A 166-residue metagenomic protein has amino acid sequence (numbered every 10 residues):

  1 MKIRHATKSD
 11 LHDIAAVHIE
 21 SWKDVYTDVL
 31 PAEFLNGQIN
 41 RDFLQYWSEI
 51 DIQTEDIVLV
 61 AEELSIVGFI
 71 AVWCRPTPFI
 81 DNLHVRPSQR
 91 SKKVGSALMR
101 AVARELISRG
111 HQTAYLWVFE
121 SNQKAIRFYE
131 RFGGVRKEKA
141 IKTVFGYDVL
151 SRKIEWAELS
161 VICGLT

Functional and structural regions predicted by a protein language model:
M1-I3: Extreme N-terminal starter segment of soluble prokaryotic enzymes
H5-L11, A15-S88, M99-A101, E105 (+2 more regions): Acetyl-CoA-dependent GNAT
H18, I50, D81-V85, V94-G95 (+3 more regions): Surface-exposed beta-strand edges and their flanking turn/coil or helix-capping segments
L30, F34, Q38, K93 (+3 more regions): Residues at secondary-structure transition points
S65, N82, R86-R100, I107-R109 (+2 more regions): Conserved glycine-rich acetyl-CoA-binding loop
Q112-I126, R131-F132, K139-T166: C-terminal "cap" of GNAT-fold acetyltransferases
